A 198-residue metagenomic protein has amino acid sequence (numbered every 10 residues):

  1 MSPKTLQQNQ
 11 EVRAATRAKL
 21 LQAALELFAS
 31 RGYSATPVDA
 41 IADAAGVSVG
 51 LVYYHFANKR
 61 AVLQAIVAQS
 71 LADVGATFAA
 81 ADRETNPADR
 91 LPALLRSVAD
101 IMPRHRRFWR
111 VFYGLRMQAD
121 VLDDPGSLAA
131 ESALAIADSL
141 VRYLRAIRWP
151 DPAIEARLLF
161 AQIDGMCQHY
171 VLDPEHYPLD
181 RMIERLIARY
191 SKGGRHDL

Functional and structural regions predicted by a protein language model:
M1-A15, D197-L198: N-terminal intrinsically disordered/low-complexity leader segments
A15, K19, A23, L27-A61 (+1 more regions): Helix-turn-helix
R17-A18, V38, R60, Q64 (+6 more regions): Short, structured helix-loop boundary elements
K19, A93, S97, R110-G114 (+3 more regions): Amphipathic alpha-helical interaction segments
A65, A79-R107, P152, A156-L159: Hydrophobic alpha-helical connector segments
A68-V74: Short, basic, alpha-helical segments at the C-terminal edge of helix-turn-helix-like DNA-binding modules
G75, R104-R107, V121-I147, A153-R157 (+1 more regions): Amphipathic alpha-helical packing segments from all-alpha helical-bundle domains
I101-R104, G114, Q118-V121, W149 (+2 more regions): Amphipathic C-terminal alpha-helical segment
